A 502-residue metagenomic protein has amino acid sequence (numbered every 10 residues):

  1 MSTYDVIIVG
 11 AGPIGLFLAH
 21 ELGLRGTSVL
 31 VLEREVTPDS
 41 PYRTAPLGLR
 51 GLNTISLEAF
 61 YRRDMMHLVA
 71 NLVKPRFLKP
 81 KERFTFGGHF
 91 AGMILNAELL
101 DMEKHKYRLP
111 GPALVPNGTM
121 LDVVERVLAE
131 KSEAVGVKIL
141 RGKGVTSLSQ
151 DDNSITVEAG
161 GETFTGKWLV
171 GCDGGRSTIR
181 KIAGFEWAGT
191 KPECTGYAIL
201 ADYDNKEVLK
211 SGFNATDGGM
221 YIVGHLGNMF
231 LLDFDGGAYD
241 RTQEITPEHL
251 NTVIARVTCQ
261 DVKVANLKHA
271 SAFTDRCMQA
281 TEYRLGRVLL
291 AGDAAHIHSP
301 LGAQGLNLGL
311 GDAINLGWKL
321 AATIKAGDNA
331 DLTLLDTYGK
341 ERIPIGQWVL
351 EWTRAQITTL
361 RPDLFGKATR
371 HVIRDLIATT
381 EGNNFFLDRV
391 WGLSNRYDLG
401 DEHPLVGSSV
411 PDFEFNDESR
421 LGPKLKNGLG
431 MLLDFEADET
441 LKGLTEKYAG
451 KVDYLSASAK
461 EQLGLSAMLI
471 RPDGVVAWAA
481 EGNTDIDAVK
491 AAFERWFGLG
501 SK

Functional and structural regions predicted by a protein language model:
M1-I14, L30: Beta1/beta-strand and adjacent pyrophosphate-binding region of the FAD-binding site in flavoprotein oxidoreductases
S2-Y4, A159-W168, C172: Core beta-strand elements of the Rossmann-like FAD/NAD(P) dinucleotide-binding domain in flavoenzyme oxidoreductases
G10-A19, F60, L128, G171 (+7 more regions): Conserved mid-domain beta->alpha element of the FAD-binding
G23-L49: Glycine-rich FAD pyrophosphate-binding loop
P41-K131: Active-site-adjacent segment of FAD-dependent monooxygenases/related oxidoreductases
V69, E130, C172-D275: Conserved FAD-binding catalytic core of PHBH/FMO-like flavoproteins
R141-I155: A conserved short coil-to-beta-strand element within the FAD-binding core of flavoproteins
A321-G430, F435, A477-E481, D487 (+1 more regions): C-terminal helical "tail/cap" subdomain of flavin- and related membrane-associated enzymes
